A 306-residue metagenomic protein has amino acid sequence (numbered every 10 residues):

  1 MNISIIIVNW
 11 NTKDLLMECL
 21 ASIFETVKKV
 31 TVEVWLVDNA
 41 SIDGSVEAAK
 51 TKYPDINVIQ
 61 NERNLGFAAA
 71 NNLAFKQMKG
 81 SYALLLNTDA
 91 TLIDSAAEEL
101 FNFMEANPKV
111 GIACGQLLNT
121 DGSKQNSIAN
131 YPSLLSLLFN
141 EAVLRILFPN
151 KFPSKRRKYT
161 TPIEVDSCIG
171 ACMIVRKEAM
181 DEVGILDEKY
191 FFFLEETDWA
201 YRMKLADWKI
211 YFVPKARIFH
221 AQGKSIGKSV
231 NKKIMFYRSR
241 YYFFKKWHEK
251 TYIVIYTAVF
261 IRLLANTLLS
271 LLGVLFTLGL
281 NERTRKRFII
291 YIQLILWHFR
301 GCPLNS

Functional and structural regions predicted by a protein language model:
A21-T31: Short, acidic, metal-binding catalytic loop of nucleotide-sugar glycosyltransferases
S22, D38-V46, R63: A conserved acidic beta->alpha catalytic loop
Q60-M78, E99: Glycine-rich, basic loop-to-helix element that forms the pyrophosphate-binding segment of sugar-nucleotide handling
A83: Short aromatic/hydrophobic "clamp" motif used to bind/position activated sugar donors
T91-S127: Conserved donor NDP-sugar-binding/catalytic core segment of glycosyltransferases
P132-D166: Short, flexible, basic/aromatic active-site loop/helix in glycosyltransferases
K158-T160, E164-R217: A short, conserved alpha-helix in the catalytic core of glycosyltransferases
N231-S239, Y252-S306: Non-catalytic, C-terminal membrane-associated alpha-helical segments of glycosyltransferases
